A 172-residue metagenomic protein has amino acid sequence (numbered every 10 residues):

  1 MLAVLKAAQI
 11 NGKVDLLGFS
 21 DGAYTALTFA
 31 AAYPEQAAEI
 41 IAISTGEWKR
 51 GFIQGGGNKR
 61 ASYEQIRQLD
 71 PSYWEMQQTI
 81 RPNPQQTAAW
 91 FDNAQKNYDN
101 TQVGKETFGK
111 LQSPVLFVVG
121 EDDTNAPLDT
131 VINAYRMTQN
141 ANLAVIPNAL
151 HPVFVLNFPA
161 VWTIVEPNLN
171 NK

Functional and structural regions predicted by a protein language model:
M1-V14: Conserved acidic catalytic loop of the alpha/beta-hydrolase fold
G18-S20: Conserved alpha/beta-hydrolase "nucleophile elbow" surrounding the catalytic nucleophile
Y24-A32, A38-L69: Flexible "cap/lid" loop of the alpha/beta hydrolase fold
F91-T107: Active-site nucleophile elbow and catalytic-triad environment of alpha/beta-hydrolase enzymes
L111, F117-V119: Short beta-strand/loop motif that positions the catalytic acidic residue of the alpha/beta-hydrolase fold
S113, P127-R136: Short alpha-helix in the alpha/beta-hydrolase fold that links the catalytic acid
D122-A126, H151-P152: Acidic catalytic loop of the alpha/beta-hydrolase fold
P147-K172: Catalytic active-site module of serine/aspartate enzymes centered on a nucleophile-bearing elbow/loop
